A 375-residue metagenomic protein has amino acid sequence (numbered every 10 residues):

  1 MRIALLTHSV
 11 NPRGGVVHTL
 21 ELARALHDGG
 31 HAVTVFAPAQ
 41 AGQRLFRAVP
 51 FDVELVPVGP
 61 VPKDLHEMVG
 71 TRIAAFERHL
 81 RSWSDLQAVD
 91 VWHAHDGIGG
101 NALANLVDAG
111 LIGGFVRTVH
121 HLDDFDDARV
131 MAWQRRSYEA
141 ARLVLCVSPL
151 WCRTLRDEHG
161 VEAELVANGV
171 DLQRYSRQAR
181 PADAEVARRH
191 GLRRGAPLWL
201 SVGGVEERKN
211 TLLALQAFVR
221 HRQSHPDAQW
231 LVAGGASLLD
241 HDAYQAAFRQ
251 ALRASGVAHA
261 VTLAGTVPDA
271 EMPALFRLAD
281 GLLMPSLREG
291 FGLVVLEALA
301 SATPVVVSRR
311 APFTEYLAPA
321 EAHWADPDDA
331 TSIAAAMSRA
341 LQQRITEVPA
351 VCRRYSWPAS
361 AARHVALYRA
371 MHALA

Functional and structural regions predicted by a protein language model:
L6-P12, R24-A74, W83: N-terminal strand-loop element at the rim of the active site of nucleotide-sugar-dependent glycosyltransferases
A94-G99, V119: Short His-centered aromatic/hydrophobic patch
Y138, T266-V267, A274-A279: Short alpha-helical donor nucleotide-sugar binding micro-motif in glycosyltransferases
L150, G169: Carbohydrate-associated surface elements
R193-K209, L215-F218, L231: Conserved donor-binding/catalytic core segment of Leloir-type glycosyltransferases
Q245-V267: Nucleotide-activated donor-binding/catalytic signature segment of Leloir-type glycosyltransferases, i.e., the conserved
L287: Aromatic "clamp/platform" in nucleotide-sugar-dependent glycosyltransferases that forms part of the donor/acceptor
P319-T331, M337-Q342: Conserved acidic donor-binding segment of nucleotide-sugar-dependent glycosyltransferases
